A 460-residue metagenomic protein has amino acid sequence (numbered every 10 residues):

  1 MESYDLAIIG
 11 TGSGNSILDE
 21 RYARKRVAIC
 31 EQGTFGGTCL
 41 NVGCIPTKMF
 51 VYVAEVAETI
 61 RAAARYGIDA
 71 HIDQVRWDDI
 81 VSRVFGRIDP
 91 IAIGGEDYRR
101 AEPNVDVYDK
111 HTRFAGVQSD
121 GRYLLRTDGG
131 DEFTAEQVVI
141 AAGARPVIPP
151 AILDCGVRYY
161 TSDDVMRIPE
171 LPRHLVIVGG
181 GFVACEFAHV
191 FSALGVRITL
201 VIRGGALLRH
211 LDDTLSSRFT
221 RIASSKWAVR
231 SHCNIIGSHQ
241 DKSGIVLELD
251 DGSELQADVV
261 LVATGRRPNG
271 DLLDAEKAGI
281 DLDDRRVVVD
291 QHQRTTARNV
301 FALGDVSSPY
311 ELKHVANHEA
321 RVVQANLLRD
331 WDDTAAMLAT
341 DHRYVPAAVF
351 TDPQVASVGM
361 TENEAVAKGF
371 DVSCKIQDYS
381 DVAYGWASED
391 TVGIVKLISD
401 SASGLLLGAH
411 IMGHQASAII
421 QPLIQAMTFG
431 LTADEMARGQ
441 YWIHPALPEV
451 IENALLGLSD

Functional and structural regions predicted by a protein language model:
E2, N41-V42, P46-E132, L211-G237 (+2 more regions): N-terminal Rossmann-like dinucleotide/flavin-binding domain of flavoprotein oxidoreductases that bind FAD/FMN
E2-Y4, T127-Q137, D250-V259, T296-A297: Core beta-strand elements of the Rossmann-like FAD/NAD(P) dinucleotide-binding domain in flavoenzyme oxidoreductases
Y4-G33, T38, I45, M49-T59 (+2 more regions): Flexible, glycine-rich terminal cap/loop adjacent to redox cofactors in electron-transfer oxidoreductases
I8-N15, T34-F35, P146, M166 (+5 more regions): Residue-level detector of alpha-helix initiation sites
C44, A142-R197, V229, E276-H292 (+1 more regions): Glycine-rich dinucleotide-binding loop and its adjacent helix/turn
D89-A92, M166, P172-V176, F182-K242 (+4 more regions): Rossmann-like dinucleotide-binding cores of NAD(P)H-dependent redox enzymes
D106-D109, R113-T127, L194-Q291, M360 (+1 more regions): A Rossmann-like FAD-binding core segment of flavoenzymes
C155-L171, E254-D333: FAD-site-proximal beta/loop scaffold in flavoenzymes
